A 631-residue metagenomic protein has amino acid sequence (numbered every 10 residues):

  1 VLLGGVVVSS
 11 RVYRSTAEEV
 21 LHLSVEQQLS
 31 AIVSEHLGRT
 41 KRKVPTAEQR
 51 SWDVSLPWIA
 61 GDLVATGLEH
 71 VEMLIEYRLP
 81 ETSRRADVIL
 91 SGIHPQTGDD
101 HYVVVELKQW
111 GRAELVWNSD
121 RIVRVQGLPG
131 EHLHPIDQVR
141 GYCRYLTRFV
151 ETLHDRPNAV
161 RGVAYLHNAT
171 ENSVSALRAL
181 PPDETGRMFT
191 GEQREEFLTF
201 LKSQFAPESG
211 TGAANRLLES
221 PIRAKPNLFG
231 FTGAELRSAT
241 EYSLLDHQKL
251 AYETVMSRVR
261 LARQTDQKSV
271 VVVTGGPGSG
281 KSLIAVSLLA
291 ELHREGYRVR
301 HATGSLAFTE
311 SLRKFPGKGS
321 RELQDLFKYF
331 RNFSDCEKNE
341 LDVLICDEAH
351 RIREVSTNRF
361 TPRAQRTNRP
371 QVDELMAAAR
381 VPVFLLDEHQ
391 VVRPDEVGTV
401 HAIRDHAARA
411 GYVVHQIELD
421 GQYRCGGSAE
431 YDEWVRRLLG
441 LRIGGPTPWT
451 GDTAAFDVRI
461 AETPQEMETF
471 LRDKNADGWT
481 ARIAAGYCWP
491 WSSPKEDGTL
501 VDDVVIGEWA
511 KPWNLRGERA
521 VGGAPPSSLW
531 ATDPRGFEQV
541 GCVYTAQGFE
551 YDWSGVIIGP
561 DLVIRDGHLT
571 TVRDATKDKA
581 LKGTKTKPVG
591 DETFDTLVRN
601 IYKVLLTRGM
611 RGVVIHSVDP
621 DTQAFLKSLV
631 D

Functional and structural regions predicted by a protein language model:
L2-L217: Accessory nucleic-acid engagement/destabilization modules that flank
M73-R84, L90-H94, S320-V343, P526-V563: Conserved helicase core region in the C-terminal RecA-like lobe
T240-S269: N-terminal pre-P-loop "Q-motif" helix
V273: Hydrophobic anchor at the beta1->P-loop junction of P-loop NTPases
K281: Conserved lysine of the Walker
A285, Y412-Y431, G440-E550, S554-L562: Conserved helicase/translocase motor-coupling segment
R321-T480: Conserved P-loop NTPase catalytic core
V381-V383, P534-D631: C-terminal accessory regions
